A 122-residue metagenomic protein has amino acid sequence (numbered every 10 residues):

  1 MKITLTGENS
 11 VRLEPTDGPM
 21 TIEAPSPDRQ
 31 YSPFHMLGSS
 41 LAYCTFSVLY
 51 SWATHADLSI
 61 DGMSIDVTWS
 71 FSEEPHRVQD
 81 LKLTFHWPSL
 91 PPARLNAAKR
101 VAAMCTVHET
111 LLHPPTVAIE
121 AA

Functional and structural regions predicted by a protein language model:
M1-S39, L49-A122: Extended beta-strand/beta-hairpin segments
C44: Alpha-helical metal-binding/catalytic segments enriched in His/Glu/Asp
